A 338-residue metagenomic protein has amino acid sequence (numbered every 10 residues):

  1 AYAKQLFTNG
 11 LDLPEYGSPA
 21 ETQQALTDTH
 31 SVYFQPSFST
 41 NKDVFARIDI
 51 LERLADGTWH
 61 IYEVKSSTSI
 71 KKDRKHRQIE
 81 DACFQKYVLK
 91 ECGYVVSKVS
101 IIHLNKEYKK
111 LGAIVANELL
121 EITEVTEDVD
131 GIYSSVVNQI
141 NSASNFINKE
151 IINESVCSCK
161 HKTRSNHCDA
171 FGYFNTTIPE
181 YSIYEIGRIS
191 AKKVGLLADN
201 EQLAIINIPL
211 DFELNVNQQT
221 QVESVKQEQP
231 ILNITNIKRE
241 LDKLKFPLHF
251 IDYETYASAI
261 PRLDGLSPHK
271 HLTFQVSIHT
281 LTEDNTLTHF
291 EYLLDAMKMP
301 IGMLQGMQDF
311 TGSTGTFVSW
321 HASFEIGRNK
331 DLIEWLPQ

Functional and structural regions predicted by a protein language model:
A1-T58, A191-P230: Metal-dependent nuclease catalytic cores that hydrolyze phosphodiester bonds in DNA/RNA, characterized by
A1-T8, A170-Y173, Y184-G187, Q219 (+3 more regions): Nuclease catalytic cores
A3-F7, L26, S39, I61 (+1 more regions): Conserved RNase H-like, two-metal-ion catalytic cores of nucleic-acid enzymes
L6, V88, C92, L197-N200 (+6 more regions): Generic, well-ordered alpha-helical scaffold segments in large soluble proteins
S18-P19, Q23, H30-F38, F45-E52 (+3 more regions): Conserved DEDDh/DEDDy metal-dependent 3′-5′ exonuclease domain
A55, V64-S69, I101-E107, Y173 (+3 more regions): An acidic- and aromatic-residue-enriched active-site/binding cleft used to recognize and process polar
N145-S182: Cysteine-cluster motifs in flexible loop/terminal segments that predominantly coordinate metals
T177-I178, V194-L196, I206-N207, S258-P261 (+1 more regions): Short helix/loop capping segments that flank catalytic or ligand/cofactor-binding pockets
